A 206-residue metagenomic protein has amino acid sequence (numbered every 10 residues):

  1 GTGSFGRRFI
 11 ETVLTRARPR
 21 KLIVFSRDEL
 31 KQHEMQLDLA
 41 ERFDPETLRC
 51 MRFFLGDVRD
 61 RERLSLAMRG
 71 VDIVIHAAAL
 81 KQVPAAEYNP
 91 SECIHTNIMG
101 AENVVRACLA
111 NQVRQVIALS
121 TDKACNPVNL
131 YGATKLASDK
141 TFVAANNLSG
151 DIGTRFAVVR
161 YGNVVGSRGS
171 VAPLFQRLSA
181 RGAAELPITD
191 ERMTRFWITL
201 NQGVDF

Functional and structural regions predicted by a protein language model:
G1-T15: N-terminal Rossmann NAD(P)H-binding glycine-rich loop of SDR-like oxidoreductase domains
T12-K21, Q112: Conserved S-adenosyl-L-methionine
A17-E34: Conserved glycine-rich Rossmann-like NAD(P)H-binding loop of the short-chain dehydrogenase/reductase
S26, F54-L55, H95: Conserved residues in the N-terminal Rossmann fold of short-chain dehydrogenase/reductase
D28, D38, D122: Residues in the short beta-alpha loop(s) of Rossmann-like NAD(P)-binding domains
L37, E46-I73: Conserved Rossmann-fold cofactor-binding substructure of NAD(P)-dependent oxidoreductases
I73-H76, L80-K140, A144, F156: Conserved Rossmann-fold NAD(P)-dependent oxidoreductase catalytic core, especially the SDR/UDP-sugar
L130, L136-F206: NAD(P)-dependent short-chain dehydrogenase/reductase
